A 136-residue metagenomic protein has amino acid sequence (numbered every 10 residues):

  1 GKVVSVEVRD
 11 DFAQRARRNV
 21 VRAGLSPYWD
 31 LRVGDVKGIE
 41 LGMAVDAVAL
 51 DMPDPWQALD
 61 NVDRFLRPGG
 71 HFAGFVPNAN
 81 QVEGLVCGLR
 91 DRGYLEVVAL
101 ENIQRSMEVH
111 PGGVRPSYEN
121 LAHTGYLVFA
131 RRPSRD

Functional and structural regions predicted by a protein language model:
G1-V4, F72: Short beta-strand element of Class I
V4-P55: S-adenosyl-L-methionine
D10, A79, S134: Short, glycine/serine-rich, charged loops/turns that create anion-binding and catalytic segments at active sites
N19, A23, R92, P133: Change "in soluble alpha/beta enzymes" to "in soluble alpha/beta proteins
D35-K37, N102-R105, P133: Short, solvent-exposed coil/turn elements at secondary-structure transition points
W56-Y126: C-terminal substrate-binding/active-site "lid" region of AdoMet-derived donor-dependent transferases
A130-D136: C-terminal lobe and adjacent flexible extensions of AdoMet/dcAdoMet transferase-like proteins
